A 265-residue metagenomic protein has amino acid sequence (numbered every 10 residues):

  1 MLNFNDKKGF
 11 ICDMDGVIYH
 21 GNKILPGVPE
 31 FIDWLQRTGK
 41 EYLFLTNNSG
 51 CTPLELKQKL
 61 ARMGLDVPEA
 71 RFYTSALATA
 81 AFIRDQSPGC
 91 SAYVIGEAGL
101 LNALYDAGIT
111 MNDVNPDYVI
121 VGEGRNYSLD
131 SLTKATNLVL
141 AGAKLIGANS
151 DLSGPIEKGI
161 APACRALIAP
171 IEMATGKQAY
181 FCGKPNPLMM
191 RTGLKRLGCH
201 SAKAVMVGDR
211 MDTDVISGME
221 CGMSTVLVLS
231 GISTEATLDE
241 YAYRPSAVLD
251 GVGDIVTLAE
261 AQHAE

Functional and structural regions predicted by a protein language model:
L2-K40, C51-Y73, A80-E265: Asp-based, Mg2+/Mn2+-dependent phosphohydrolase catalytic module
L43-L45: Domain-scale selection of a single, long terminal region that carries the protein's primary operational module
N48: Conserved phosphate/oxyanion-binding catalytic-loop motifs
